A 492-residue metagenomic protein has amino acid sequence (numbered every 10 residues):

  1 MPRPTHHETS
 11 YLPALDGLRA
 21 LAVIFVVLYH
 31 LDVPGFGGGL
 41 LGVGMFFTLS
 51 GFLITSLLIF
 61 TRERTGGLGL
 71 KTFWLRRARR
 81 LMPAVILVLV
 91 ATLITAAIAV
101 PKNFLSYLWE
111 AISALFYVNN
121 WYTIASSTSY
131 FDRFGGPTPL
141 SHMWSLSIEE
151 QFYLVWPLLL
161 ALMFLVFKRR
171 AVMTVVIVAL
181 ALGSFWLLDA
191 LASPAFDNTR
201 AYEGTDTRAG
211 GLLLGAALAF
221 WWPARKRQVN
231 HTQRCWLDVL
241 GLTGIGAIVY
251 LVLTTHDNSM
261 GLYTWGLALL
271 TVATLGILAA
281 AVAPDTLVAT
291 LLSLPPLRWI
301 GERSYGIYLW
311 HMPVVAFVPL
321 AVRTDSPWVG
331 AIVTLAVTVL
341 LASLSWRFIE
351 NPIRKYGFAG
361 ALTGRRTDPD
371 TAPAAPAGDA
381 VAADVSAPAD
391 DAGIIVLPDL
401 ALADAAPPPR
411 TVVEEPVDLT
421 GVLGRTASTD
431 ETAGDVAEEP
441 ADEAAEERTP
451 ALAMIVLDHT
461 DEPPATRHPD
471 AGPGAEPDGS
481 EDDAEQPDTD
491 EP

Functional and structural regions predicted by a protein language model:
P2-L15, L21-P373, P388: Hydrophobic membrane-embedded alpha-helices and membrane-water interface caps/short interhelical or interfacial loops
A192, A217, T232, T254-D257 (+5 more regions): Extracellular/periplasmic envelope-modification machinery, especially enzymes that add or remove acyl/ester groups on
